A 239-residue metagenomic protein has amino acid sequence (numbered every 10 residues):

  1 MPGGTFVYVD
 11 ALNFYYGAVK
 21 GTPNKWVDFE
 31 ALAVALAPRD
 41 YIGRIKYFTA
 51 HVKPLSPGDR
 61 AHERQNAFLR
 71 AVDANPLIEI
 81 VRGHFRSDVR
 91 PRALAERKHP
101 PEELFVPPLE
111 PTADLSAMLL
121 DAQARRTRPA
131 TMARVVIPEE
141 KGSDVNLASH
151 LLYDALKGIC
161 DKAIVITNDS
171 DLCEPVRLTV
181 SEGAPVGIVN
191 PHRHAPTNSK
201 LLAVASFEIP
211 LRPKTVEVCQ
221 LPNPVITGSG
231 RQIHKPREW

Functional and structural regions predicted by a protein language model:
M1-A117, M132, V136, P185-G187 (+1 more regions): Domain-level signal for Mg2+-assisted phosphodiester chemistry and nucleotide/NA-binding surfaces in nucleic-acid
D88-W239: Nuclease catalytic cores that cleave nucleic-acid phosphodiester bonds, predominantly acidic two-metal-ion
